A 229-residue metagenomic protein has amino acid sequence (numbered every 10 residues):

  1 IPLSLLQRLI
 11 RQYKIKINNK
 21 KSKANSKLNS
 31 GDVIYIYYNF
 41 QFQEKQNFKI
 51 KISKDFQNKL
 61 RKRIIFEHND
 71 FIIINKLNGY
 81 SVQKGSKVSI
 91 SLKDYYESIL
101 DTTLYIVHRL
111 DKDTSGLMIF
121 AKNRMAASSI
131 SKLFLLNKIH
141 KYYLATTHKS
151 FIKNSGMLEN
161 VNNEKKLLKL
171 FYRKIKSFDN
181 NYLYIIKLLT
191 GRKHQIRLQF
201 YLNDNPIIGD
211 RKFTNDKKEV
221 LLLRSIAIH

Functional and structural regions predicted by a protein language model:
I1-H229: RNA pseudouridine synthases
